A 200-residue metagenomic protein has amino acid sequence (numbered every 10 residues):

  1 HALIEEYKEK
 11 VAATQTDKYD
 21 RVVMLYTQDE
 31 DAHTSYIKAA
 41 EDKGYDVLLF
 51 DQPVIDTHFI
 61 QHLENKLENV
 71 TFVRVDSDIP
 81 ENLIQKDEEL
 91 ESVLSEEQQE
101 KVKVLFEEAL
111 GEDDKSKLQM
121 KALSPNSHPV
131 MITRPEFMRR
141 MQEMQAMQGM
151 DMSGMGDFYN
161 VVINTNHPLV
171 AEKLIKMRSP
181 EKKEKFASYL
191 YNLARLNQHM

Functional and structural regions predicted by a protein language model:
H1-M200: Long, intrinsically disordered, charge-dense linkers/tails
